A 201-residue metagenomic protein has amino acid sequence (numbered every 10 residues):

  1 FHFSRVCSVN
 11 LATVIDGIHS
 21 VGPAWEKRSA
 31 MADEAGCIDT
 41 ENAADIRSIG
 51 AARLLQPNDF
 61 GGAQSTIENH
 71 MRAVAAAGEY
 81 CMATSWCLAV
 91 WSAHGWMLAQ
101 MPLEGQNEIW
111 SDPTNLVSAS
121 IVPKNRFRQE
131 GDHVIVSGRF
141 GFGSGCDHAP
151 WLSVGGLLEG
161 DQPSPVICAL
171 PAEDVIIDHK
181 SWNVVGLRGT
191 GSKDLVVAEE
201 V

Functional and structural regions predicted by a protein language model:
F1-S8: Short, Lys/Arg-enriched N-terminal segments with co-localized hydrophobic residues within the first ~10-30 amino acids
V21-R28: Generic N-terminal amphipathic, Lys/Arg-enriched alpha-helix
A30-E34: Short, flexible loop segments at the rims of nucleotide/cofactor-binding pockets, characterized by
I38-S48, A52-A149: Glycine-rich flavin
P123-R126, S181-G186, K193: Short Gly/Thr-rich strand-loop-strand
R139-W182, G191: DPxDG-like acidic metal-binding loop motif
G189-V201: Internal glycine-rich alpha/beta core junctions
